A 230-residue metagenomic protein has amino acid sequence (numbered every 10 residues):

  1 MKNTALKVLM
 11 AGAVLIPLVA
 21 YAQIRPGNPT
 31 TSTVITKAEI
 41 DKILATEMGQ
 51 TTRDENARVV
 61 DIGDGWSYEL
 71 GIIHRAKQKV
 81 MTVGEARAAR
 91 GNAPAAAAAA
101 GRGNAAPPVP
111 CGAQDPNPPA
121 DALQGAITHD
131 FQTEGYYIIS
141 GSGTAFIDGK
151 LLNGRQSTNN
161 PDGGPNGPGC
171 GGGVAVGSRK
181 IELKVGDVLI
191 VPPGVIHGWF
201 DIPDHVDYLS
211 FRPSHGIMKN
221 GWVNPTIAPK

Functional and structural regions predicted by a protein language model:
M1-L9: Bacterial N-terminal signal peptides that target proteins for export
V8-A20: Bacterial N-terminal signal peptides
Y21-A126, G221-K230: A short, N-terminal "cap"/entry segment at the start of jelly-roll beta-barrel domains of the cupin/DSBH fold
G125-T128, E134-Y137, K180-I181, V188-L189: His/acidic/aromatic-lined binding-pocket segments of jelly-roll/cupin-type domains and related regulatory beta-sandwich
H129-G149, N160-G171: Short, conserved beta-strand element in jelly-roll/cupin
G154-L183: Double-stranded beta-helix
E182-P203: Conserved metal-binding segment of the jelly-roll/cupin
D204-W222: A short hydrophobic beta-strand segment most commonly corresponding to one strand of the jelly-roll/cupin
